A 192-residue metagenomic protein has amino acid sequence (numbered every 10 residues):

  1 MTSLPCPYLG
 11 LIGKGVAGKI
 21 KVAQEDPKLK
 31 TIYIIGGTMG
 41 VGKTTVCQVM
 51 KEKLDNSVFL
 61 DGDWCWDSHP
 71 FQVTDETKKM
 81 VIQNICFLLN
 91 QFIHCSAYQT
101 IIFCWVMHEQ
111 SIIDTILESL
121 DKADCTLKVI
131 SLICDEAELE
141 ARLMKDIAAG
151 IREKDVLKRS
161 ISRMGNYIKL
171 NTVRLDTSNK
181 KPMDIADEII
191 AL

Functional and structural regions predicted by a protein language model:
L11, I35: Hydrophobic anchor at the beta1->P-loop junction of P-loop NTPases
T38: P-loop (Walker A) phosphate-binding loop of NTP-binding proteins
V41: ATP-binding Walker
T44: Walker A/P-loop
C47-F87: Conserved substrate/cofactor phosphate-moiety recognition/catalytic segment in nucleotide-dependent phosphotransferases
V81-A123: Glycine-rich phosphate-binding loop used to anchor ATP phosphates in small-molecule kinases, encompassing both
A123-L143: Conserved phosphate-donor/acceptor-positioning beta-strand/loop module used by diverse small-molecule
K145-E188: Small-molecule kinase domains that catalyze NTP-dependent phosphoryl transfer to phosphate-bearing small molecules
